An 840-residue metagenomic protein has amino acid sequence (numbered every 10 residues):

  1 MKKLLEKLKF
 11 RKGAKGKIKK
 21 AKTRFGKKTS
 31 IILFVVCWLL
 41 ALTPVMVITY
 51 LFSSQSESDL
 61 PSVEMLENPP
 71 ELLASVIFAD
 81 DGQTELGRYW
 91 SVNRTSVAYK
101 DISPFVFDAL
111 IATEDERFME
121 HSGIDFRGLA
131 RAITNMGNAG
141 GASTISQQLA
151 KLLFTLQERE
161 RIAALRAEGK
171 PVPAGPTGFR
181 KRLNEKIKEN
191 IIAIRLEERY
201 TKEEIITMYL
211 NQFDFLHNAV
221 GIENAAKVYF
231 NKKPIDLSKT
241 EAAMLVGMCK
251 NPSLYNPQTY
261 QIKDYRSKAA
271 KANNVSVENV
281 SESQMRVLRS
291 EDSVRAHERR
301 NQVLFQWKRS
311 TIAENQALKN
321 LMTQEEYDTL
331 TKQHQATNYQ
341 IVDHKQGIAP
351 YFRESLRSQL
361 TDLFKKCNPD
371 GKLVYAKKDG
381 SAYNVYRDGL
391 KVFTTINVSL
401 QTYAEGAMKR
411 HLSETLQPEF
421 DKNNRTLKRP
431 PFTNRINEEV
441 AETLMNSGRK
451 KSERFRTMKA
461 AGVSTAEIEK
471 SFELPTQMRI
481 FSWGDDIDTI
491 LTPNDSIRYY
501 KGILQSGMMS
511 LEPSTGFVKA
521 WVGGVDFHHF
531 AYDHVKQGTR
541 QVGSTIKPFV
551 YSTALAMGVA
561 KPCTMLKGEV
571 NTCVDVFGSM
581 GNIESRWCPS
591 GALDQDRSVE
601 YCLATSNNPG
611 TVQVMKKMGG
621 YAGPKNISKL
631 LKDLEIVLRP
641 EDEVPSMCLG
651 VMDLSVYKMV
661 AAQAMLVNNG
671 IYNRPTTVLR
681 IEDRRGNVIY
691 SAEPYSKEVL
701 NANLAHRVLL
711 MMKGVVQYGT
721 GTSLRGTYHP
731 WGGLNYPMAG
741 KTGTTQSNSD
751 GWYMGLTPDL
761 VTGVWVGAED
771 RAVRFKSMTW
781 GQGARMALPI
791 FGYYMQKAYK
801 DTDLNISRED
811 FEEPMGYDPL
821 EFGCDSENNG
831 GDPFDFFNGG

Functional and structural regions predicted by a protein language model:
M1-V76, R286, H297, T415: N-terminal type II signal-anchor transmembrane helix that functions as the membrane-insertion/stop-transfer segment
K2, T23, K27, E71-T323 (+6 more regions): Peptidoglycan glycan-strand catalytic modules in the bacterial/periplasmic cell-wall system
A109-I111, D115, Q302, W307 (+8 more regions): Active-site SXXK
N135-A163, I341-Y351, A560-K625, Y672 (+2 more regions): Conserved catalytic neighborhood of penicillin-recognizing serine enzymes
Q148-R159, N211-N218, I235, K239-L254 (+12 more regions): Glycine-rich, acidic and aromatic/proline-enriched surface loops and short helix-turn segments that act as binding
E189, A193, E197, D236 (+12 more regions): Active-site loop and adjoining helix of the penicillin-binding protein/serine DD-peptidase-beta-lactamase fold
E314-T395, S399-V463: Non-catalytic structural connector segments
T394, V398-E414, N446-E512, F517 (+5 more regions): A penicillin-recognizing enzyme superfamily signal
